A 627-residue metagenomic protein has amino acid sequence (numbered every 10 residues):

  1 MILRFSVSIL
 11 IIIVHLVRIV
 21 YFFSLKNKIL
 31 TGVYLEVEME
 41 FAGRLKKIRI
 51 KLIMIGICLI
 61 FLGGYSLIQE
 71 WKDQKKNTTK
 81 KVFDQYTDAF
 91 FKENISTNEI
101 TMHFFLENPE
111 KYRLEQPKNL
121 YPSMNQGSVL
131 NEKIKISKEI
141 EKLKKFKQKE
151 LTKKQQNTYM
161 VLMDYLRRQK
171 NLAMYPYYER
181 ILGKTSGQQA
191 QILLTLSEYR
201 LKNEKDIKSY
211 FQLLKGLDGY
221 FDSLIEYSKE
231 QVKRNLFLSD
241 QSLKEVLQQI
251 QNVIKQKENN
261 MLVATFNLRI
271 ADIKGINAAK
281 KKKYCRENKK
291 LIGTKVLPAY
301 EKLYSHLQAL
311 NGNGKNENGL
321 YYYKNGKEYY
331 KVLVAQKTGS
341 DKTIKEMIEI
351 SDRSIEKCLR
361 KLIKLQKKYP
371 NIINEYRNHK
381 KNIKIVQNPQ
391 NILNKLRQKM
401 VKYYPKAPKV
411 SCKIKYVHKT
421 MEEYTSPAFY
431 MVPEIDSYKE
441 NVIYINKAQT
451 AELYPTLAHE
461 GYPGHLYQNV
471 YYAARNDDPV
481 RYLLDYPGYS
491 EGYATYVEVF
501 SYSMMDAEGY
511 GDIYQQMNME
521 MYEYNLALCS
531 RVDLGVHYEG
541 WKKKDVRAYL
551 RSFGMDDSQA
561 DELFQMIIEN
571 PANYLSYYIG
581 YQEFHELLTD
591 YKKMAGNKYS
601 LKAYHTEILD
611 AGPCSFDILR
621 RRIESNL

Functional and structural regions predicted by a protein language model:
F5, Y21-F23, Y34, F41: Aromatic (phenylalanine/tyrosine) cluster motif
V7-V14, I19-Y21, N27: Short terminal hydrophobic/aromatic SLiMs and anchors at protein ends
V14-V17, L30, Y34, M39: Short, intrinsically disordered, low-complexity terminal segments
N27-I29, K47-I48, L52, K145: N-terminal cationic leader/targeting segments used for protein routing and processing
E40-G56, S66: N-terminal Sec-pathway targeting helices
G63-L627: N-terminal maturation segment of proteins
